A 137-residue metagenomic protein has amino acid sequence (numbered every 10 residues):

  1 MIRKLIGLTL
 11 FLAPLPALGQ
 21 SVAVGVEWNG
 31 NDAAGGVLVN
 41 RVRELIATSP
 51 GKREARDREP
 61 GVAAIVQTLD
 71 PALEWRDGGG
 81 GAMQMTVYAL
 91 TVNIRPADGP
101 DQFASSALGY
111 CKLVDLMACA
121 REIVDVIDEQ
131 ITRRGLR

Functional and structural regions predicted by a protein language model:
M1-L8: Bacterial N-terminal signal peptides that target proteins for export
L8, L15-S49, T132-R137: A structural "domain/chain start" motif
L12, P16, F103-S106: Residue-level detector of intrinsically disordered, flexible termini and proteolytic processing junctions
G30, V42, R58, T68-D70: A mature extracytoplasmic/lumenal domain signature
D32, D57, K112-D115: Intrinsic-disorder/low-complexity, polar/charged segments
G51-V62: Short acidic low-complexity segments
A63-R137: Amphipathic beta-strand/beta-sheet edge segments enriched in Tyr/Trp
